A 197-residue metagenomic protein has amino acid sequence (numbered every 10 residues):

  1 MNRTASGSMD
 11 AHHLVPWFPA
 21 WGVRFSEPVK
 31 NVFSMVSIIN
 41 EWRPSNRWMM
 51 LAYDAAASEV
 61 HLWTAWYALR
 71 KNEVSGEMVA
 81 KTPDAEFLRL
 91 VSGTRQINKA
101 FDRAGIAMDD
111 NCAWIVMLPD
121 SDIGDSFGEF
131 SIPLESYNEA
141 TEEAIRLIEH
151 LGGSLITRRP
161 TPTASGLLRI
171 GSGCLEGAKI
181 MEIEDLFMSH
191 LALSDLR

Functional and structural regions predicted by a protein language model:
N2-F18, F25: Secreted/extracellular ectodomain signature
S6, A11, D84-R89, E176-K179: Long, histidine/aromatic-enriched segments associated with O2/redox biology
S8-A11, N40, F101-I106: A generic local secondary-structure boundary/capping motif
V15-G22, D110-W114: Glycine-rich, often proline-containing surface loops adjacent to acidic residues and nearby aromatics that form
P19-K81: N-terminal interaction modules that seed assembly of large macromolecular complexes
E59-L118: Ordered, amphipathic secondary-structure segments that act as subunit-interaction surfaces in large macromolecular
I106-R197: Glycine-rich, aromatic-bearing surface loops/beta-hairpins
